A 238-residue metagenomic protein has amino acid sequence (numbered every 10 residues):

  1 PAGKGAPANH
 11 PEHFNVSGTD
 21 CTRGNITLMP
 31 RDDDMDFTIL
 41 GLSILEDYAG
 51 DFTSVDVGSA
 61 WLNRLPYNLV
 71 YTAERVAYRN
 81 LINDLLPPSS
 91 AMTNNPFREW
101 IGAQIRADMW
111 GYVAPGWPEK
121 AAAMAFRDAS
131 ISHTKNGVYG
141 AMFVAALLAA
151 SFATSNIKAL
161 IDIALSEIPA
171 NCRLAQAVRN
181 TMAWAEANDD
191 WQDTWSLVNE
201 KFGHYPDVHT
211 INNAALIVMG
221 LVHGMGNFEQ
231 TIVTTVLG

Functional and structural regions predicted by a protein language model:
P1-G238: Structured, active/binding-site neighborhoods that engage oxygen-rich ligands
